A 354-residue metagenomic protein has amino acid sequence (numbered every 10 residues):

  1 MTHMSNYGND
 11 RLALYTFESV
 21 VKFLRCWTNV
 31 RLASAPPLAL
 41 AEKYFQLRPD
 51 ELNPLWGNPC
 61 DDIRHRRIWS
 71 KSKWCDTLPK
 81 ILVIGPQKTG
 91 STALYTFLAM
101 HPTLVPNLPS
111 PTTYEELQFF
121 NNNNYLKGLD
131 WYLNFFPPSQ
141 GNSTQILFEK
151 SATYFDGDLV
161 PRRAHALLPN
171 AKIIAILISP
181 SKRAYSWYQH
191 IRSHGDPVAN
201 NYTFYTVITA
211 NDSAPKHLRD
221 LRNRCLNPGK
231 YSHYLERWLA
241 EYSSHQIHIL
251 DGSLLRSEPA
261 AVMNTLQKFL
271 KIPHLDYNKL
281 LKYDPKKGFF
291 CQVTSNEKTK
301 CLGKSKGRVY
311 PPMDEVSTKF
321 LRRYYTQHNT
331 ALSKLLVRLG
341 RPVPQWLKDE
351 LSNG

Functional and structural regions predicted by a protein language model:
M1-R31: Catalytic grooves of carbohydrate-active enzymes
S5-N9, T92, F155-D158, P180-S186 (+3 more regions): Short catalytic/ligand-binding loop motif for oxyanion handling, primarily in non-cytosolic enzymes, centered on
Y7-R11, F120-L129, A152-D158, L226 (+1 more regions): Acidic-and-aromatic substrate-binding clefts and catalytic sites of carbohydrate-active enzymes
A13, V20, T92-H101, V160-P169 (+3 more regions): PAPS/PAP-binding and catalytic site of the sulfotransferase fold
P37-A152, L167, A171, S181-Y202 (+2 more regions): PAPS-dependent sulfotransferase catalytic core
L40-F45, E236, A240-Q327, P342-G354: The conserved 3'-phosphoadenosine-5'-phosphosulfate
G90-S91, Y132, F148, A164 (+7 more regions): Generic structural signal for small/hydrophobic residues in well-ordered secondary structure, especially within
L126-Q140, G195-T265, F269-K279, R323: PAPS-dependent sulfotransferase catalytic domain
